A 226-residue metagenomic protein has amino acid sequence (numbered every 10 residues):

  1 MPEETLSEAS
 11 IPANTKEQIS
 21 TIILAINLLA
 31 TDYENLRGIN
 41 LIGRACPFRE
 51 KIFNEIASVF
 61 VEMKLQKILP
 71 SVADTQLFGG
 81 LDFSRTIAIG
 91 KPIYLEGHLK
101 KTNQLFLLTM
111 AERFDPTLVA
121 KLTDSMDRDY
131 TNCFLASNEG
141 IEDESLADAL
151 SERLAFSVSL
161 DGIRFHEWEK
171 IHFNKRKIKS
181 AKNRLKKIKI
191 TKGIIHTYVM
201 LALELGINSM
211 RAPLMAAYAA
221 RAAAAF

Functional and structural regions predicted by a protein language model:
M1-R164: Conserved ASCE/P-loop NTPase catalytic core
V119, I163-F226: Basic, amphipathic alpha-helical bundle interface domains used for macromolecular binding and assembly
